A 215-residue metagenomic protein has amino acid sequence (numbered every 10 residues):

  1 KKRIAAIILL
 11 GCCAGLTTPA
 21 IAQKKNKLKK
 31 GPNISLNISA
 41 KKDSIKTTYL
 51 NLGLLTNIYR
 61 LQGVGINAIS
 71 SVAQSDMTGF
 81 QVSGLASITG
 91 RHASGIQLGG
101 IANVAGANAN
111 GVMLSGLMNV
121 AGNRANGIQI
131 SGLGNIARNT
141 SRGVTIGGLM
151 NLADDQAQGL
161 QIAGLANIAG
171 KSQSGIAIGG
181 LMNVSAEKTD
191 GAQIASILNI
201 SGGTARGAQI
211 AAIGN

Functional and structural regions predicted by a protein language model:
K1-I7: Bacterial N-terminal signal peptides that target proteins for export
I7-G15: Bacterial N-terminal signal peptides
T17-A22: Sec/Tat signal peptide C-region and signal peptidase I cleavage site
Q23-N215: Surface-exposed, glycine- and small/polar-enriched segments that build interaction surfaces at terminal
